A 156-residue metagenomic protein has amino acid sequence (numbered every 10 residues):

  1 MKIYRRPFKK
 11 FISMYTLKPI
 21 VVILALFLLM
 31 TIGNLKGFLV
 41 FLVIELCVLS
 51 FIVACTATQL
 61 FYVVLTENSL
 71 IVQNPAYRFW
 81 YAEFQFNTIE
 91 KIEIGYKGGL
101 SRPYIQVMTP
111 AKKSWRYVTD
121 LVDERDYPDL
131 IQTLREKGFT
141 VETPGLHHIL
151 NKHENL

Functional and structural regions predicted by a protein language model:
M1-L35, K112-W115, L156: N-terminal membrane-targeting/pre-transmembrane regions
K36-V43: Short, aromatic-rich membrane-interface segments at the entry and exit of alpha-helical transmembrane domains
V43-C47, F86-I89: Short Pro/Gly-enriched beta-strand edge/turn motifs at strand-loop
S50-E83: Conserved beta-hairpin
V72-Q132, G145-N155: Non-transmembrane, membrane-adjacent beta-strand/coil modules in membrane-associated proteins and peripheral
G138-F139: Helical coiled-coil signaling stalks immediately cytosolic to transmembrane anchors in prokaryotic sensory systems
